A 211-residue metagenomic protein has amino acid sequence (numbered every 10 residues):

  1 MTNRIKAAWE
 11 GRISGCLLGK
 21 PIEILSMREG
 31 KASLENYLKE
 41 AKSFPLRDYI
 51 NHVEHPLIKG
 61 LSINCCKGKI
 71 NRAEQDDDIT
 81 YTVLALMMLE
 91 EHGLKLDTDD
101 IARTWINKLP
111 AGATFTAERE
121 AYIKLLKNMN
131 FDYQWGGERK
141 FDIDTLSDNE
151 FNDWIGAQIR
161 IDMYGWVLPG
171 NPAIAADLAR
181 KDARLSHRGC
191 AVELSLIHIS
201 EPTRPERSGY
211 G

Functional and structural regions predicted by a protein language model:
S14-K20, L25-K42, H187-H198: Catalytic phosphate/nucleotide-handling subdomain of diverse soluble enzymes
L18-L25, E90-L96, W166-A175, G211: Short helix-capping/linker segments at secondary-structure and domain boundaries
I24-S62, D99-A102, G112: Active-site-surrounding "flap" and adjacent substrate/cofactor-binding loops of secreted or lumenal enzymes, prototyped
H52-R103: Active-site-adjacent, His/Asp/Glu-enriched structural segments that form or flank metal-binding and acid/base networks
Y81-E91, A102-S200: Amphipathic alpha-helical interface segments
I197, P205-Y210: Single conserved hydrophobic/aromatic residue that forms the stacking wall/gate of nucleotide- or nucleobase-binding
